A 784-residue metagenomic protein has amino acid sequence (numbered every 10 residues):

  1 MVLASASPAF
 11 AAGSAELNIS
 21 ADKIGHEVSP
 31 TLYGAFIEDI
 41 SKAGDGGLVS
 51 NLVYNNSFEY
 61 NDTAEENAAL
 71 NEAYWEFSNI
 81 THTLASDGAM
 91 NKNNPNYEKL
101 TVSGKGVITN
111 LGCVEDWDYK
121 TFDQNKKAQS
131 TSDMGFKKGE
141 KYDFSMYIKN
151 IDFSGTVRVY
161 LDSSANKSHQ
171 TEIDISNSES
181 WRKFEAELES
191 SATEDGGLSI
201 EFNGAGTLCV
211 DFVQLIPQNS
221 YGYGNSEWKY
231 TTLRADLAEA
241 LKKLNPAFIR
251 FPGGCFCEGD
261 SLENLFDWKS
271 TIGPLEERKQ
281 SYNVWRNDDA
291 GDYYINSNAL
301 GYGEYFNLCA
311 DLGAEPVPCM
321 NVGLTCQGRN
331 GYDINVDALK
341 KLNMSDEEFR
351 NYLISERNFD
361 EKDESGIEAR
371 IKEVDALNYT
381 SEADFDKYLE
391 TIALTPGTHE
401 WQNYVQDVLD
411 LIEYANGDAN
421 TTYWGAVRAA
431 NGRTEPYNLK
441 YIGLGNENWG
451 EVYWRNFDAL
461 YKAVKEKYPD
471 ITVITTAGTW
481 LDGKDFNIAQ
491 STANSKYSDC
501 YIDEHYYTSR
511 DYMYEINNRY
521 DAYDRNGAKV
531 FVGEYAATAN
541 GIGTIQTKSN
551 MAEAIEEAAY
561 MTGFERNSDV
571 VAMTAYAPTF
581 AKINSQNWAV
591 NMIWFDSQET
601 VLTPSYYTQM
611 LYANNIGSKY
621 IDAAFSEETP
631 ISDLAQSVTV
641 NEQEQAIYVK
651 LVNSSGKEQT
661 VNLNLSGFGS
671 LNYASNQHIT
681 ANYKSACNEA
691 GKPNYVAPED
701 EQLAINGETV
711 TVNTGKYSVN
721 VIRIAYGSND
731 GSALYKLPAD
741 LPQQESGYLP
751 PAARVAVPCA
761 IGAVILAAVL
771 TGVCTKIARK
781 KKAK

Functional and structural regions predicted by a protein language model:
L3-S14, A753, C774-I777: Sec-dependent signal peptide cleavage junction
A12-C255, D260-S297, E315, D333-S355 (+11 more regions): Extracellular and organelle-lumenal recognition/adhesion modules and their flexible linkers in secreted
N203, P217, P252-C255, Q327 (+2 more regions): Active-site groove signature of glycoside hydrolases
K462-K465, P469-T472, S491-N494, Y501-N584 (+3 more regions): Catalytic-core region of carbohydrate-active enzymes that cleave or remodel glycosidic bonds
S632-S670, N676, Y717-R723: Carbohydrate-binding surface patches
V696-Y735: C-terminal beta-strand-rich structural cap/linker in extracellular carbohydrate-active enzymes
S728-A752: C-terminal low-complexity, Ser/Thr- and acidic/Pro-rich disordered "stalk" regions positioned immediately N-terminal
A767-K784: C-terminal membrane-anchoring or membrane-association module
